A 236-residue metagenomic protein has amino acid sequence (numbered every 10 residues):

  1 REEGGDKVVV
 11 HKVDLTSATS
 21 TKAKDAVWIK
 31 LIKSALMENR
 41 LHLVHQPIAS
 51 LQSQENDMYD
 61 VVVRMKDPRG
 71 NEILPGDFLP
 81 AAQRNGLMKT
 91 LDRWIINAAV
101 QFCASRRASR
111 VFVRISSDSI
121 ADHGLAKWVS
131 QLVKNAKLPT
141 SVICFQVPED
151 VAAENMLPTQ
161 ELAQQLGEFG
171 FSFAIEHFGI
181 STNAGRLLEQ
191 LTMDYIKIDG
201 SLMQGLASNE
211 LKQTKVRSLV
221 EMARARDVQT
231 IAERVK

Functional and structural regions predicted by a protein language model:
R1-G4, V9-V27, L31, D77 (+8 more regions): Cyclic nucleotide signaling catalytic output domains
D6-K7, D25, E38-V44, K89 (+2 more regions): PAS/PAS-like sensory domains
D14-A81, R114, Q146, I175 (+1 more regions): Active-site core of bacterial EAL-family cyclic-dinucleotide phosphodiesterase domains
S20, K24-V27, M37, Q83 (+3 more regions): Signal-transducing alpha-helical linker
E55-D60, L87-P158, R234: Catalytic core of bacterial c-di-GMP phosphodiesterases, primarily the EAL and HD-GYP domains, capturing alpha-helical
G76-P80, K89, Q164: Conserved long alpha-helical elements within nucleotide-processing catalytic cores of c-di-GMP signaling and class III
L132-L206, S218-K236: The catalytic core of metal-dependent phosphodiesterases that act on cyclic dinucleotides
